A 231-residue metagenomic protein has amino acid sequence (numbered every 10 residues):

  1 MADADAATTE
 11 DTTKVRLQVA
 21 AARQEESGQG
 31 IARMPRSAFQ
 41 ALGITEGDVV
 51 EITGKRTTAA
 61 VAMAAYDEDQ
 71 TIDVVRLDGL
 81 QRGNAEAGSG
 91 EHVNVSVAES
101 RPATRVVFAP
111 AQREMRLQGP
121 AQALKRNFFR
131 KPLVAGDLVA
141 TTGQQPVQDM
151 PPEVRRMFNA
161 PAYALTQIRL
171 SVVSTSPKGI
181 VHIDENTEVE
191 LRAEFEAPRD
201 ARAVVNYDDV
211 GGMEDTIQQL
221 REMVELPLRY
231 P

Functional and structural regions predicted by a protein language model:
M1-R16, A203-N206: Intrinsic disorder/low-complexity signal
T12-Q24, V106-P110: Short amphipathic
S27, R33-P227: AAA+ P-loop ATPase mechanoenzymes
R229-P231: Short helix/loop segment immediately N-terminal to the Walker
